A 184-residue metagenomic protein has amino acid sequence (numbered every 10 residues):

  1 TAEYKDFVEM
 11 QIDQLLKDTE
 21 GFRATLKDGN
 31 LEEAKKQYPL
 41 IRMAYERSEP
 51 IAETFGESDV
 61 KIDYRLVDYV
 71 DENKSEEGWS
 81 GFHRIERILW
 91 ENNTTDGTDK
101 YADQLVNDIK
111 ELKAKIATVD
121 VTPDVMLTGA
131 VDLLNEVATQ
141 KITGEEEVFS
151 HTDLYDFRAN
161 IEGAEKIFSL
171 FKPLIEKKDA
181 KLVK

Functional and structural regions predicted by a protein language model:
T1-K184: Mature extracytoplasmic or organellar-lumen-exposed domains after removal of signal/transit peptides
